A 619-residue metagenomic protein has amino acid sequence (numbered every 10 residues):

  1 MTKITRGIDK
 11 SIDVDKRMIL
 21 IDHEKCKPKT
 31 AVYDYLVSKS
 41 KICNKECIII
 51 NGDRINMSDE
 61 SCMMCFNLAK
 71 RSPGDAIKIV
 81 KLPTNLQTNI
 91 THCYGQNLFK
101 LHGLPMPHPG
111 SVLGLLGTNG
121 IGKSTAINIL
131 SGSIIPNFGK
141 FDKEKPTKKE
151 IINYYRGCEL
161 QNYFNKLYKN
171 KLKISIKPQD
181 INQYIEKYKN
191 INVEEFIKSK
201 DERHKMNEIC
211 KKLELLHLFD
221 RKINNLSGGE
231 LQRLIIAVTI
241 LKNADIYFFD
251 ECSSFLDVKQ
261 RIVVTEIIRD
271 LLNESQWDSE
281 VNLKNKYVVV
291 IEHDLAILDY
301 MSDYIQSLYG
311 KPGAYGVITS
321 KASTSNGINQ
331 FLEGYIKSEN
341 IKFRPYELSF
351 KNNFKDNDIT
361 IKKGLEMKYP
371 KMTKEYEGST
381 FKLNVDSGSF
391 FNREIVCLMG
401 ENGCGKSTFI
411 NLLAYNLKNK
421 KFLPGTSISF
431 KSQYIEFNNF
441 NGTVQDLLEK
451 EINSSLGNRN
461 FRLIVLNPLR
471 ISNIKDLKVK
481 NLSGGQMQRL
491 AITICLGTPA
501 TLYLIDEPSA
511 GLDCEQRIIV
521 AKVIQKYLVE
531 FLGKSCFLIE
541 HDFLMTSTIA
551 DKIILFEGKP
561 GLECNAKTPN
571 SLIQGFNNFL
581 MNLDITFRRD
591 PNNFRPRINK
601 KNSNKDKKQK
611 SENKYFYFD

Functional and structural regions predicted by a protein language model:
T2-A31, Y35, N51, M63 (+6 more regions): Pre-NBD coupling/linker segments of ABC/ABC-like ATPases
H108-G114, T118, S124-E202, D294-S325 (+3 more regions): ABC ATPase nucleotide-binding domain signature region
D201-F219, R459-K475: Conserved ABC ATPase "signature" region
K222, F249-S253, K259, I505-S509 (+1 more regions): Walker B catalytic motif
K222-L226, E230, K478-L482: Conserved ABC ATPase signature
I236, V264, L490-I492, V520: Hydrophobic anchor residue at the start of the ABC signature
R261-K284, R517-L532: Helical segment within the ABC ATPase nucleotide-binding domain
